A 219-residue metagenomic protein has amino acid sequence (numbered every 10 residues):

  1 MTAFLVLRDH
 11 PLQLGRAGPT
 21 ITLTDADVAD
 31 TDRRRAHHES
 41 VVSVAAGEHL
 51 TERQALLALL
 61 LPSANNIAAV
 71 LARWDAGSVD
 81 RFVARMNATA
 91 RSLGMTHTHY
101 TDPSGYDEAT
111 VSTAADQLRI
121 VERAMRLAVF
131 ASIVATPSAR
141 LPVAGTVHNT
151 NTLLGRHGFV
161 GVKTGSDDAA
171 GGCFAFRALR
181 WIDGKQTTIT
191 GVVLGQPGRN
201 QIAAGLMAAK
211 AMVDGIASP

Functional and structural regions predicted by a protein language model:
M1-A115, A128: Active-site-adjacent loops and short helices of periplasmic peptidoglycan-processing enzymes
S78-P219: Penicillin-recognizing serine hydrolase domain
